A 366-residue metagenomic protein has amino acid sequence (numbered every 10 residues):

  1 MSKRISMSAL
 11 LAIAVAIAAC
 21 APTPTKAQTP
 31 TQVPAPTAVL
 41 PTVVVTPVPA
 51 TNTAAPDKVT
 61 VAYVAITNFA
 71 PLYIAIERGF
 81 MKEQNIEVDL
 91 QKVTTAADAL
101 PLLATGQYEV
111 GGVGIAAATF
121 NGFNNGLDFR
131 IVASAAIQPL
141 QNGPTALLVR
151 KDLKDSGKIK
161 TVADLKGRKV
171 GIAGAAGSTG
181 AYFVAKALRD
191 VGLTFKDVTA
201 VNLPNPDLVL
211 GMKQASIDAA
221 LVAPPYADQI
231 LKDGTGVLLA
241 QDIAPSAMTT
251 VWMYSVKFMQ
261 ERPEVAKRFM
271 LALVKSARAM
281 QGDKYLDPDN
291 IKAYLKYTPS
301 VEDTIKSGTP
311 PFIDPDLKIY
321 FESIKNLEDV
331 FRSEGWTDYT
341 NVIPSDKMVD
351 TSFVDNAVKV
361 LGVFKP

Functional and structural regions predicted by a protein language model:
M1-A9: Bacterial N-terminal signal peptides that target proteins for export
A16-A19: C-terminal motif of bacterial Sec signal peptides marking the signal peptidase cleavage site
A21-T29: Bacterial lipoprotein signal-peptidase II cleavage site
Q32-V191, T199-N202, D218-L221, A240 (+1 more regions): Short, glycine-/small- and polar/acidic-enriched structural segments that line small-molecule recognition paths
F69, Y73, R78, L100 (+13 more regions): Extracytoplasmic/secreted envelope proteins and their assembly/folding machinery, especially bacterial periplasmic
P206-L295: Pocket-lining segment of extracytoplasmic ligand-binding domains
Q260-Y339: Secondary-structure end/capping motifs
D329-P366: Conserved C-terminal helix/tail region of periplasmic/extracytoplasmic solute-binding proteins
